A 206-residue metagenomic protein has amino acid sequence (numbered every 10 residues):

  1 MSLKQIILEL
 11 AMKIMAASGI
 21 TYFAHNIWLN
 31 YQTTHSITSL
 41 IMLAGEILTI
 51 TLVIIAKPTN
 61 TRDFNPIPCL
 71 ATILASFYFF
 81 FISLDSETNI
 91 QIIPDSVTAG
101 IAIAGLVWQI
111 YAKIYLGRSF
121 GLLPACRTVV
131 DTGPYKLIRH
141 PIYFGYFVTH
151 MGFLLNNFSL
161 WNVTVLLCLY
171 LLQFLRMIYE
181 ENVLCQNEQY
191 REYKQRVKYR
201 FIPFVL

Functional and structural regions predicted by a protein language model:
M1-L123, G152-L206: Membrane-anchoring alpha-helices and their flanking helix-loop junctions
R127-G145: Solvent-exposed interhelical
